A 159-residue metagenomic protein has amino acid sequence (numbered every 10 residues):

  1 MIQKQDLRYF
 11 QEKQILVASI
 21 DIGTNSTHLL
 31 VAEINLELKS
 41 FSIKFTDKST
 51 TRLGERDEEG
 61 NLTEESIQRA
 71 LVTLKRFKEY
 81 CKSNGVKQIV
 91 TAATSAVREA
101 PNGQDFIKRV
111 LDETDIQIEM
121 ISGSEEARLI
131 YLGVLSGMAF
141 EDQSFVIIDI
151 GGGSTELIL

Functional and structural regions predicted by a protein language model:
M1-I22, L30-I150, I158-L159: Nucleotide/phosphate-binding catalytic cleft detector across ATP-hydrolyzing and phosphate-transferring enzymes
N25: Primarily the dimerization/phosphotransfer
